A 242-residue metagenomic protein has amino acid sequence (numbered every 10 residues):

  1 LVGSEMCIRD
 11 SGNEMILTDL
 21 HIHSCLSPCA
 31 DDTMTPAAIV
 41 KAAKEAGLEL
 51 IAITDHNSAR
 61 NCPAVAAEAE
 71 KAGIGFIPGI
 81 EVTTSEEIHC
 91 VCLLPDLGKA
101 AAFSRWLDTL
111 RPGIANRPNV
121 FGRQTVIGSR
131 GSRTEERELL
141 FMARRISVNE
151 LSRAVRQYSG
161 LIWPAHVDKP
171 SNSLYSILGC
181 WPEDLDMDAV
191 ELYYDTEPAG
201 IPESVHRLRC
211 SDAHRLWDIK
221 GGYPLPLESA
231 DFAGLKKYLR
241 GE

Functional and structural regions predicted by a protein language model:
L1-I8: Short, small-residue-biased leader/transition segments that mark boundaries at the very start of proteins
V2, T18, A52: Conserved Rossmann-like nucleotide-binding pocket used by diverse enzymes that bind dinucleotide cofactors
R9-L20, S24-A42, A46-L48, A59-R105 (+3 more regions): Charged catalytic cores and adjacent phosphate/nucleic-acid-binding surfaces used for phosphate/nucleic-acid chemistry
A43-A52, G113-G122, A143-V148, L161-D168: Short low-complexity stretches enriched in small and charged residues
L94-E136: Active-site gating loops and adjacent loop-to-helix segments of metal-dependent hydrolytic enzymes
R123-Y158: Alpha-helix-centered segments that form part of catalytic cores
